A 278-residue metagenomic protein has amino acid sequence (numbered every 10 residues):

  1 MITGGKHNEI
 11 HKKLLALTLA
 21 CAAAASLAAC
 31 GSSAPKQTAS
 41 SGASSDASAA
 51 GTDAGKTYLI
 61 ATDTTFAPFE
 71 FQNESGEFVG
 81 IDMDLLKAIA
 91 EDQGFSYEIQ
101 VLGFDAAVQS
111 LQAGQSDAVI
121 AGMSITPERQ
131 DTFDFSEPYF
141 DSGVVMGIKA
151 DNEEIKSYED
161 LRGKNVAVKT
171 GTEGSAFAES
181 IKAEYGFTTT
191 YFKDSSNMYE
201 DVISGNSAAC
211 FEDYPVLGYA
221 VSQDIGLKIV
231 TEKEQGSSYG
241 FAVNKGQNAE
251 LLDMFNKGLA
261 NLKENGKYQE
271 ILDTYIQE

Functional and structural regions predicted by a protein language model:
A25-A29: C-terminal motif of bacterial Sec signal peptides marking the signal peptidase cleavage site
G31-A54: Short, low-complexity, disordered segments immediately C-terminal to signal peptides in bacterial exported proteins
S32-S33, A49-A50, E98, E173-K193 (+2 more regions): Ligand-binding clefts/hinges and TM-proximal coupling segments of bilobed small-molecule sensing domains
D46, A50-G122: Extracytoplasmic small-molecule ligand-binding "clamshell" domains of the periplasmic binding protein/Venus flytrap
T64, F140-I148, G218-A260, E278: Periplasmic-binding protein-like
M83, E98-S110, E153, T189-S204 (+1 more regions): Short helix-initiation/N-cap motifs at beta->coil->alpha
M123-T132, F177-S180, D201-Q235: A ligand-binding cleft/hinge motif common to bilobed small-molecule-binding domains
K149-V166: Flexible hinge/capping segments at coil-to-helix
